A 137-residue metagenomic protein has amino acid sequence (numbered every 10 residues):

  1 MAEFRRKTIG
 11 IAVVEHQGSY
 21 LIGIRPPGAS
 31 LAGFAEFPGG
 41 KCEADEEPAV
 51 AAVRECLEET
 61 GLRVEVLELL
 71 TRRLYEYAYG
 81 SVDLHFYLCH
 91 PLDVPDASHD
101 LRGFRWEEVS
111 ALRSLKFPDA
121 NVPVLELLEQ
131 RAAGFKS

Functional and structural regions predicted by a protein language model:
M1-L21, K41, R72: Conserved N-terminal beta-strand and adjoining loop/helix that marks the start of the Nudix/MutT-like hydrolase domain
A2, L57, R63, R131: HhH-family (HhH-GPD) DNA N-glycosylase catalytic core used in base-excision repair
K7, E15, V64, R72-A97 (+3 more regions): Active-site-adjacent beta-strand/loop module that shapes the phosphate/pyrophosphate-binding cleft
H16-E58, L62: Conserved Nudix-box catalytic region and its N-terminal flanking loop in Nudix hydrolases and closely related
A32, R102, A120: A conserved catalytic-core signature of glycosyltransferases
D96-L101, L115-P118, K136: Short, charged, solvent-exposed linker or helix-capping segments at domain edges/interfaces that act as flexible hinges
V109-V122: C-terminal structural segments of small proteins and small subunits
A120-S137: Charged phosphate-binding loop/patch that engages nucleotide di/tri-phosphates or the phosphate backbone of nucleic
